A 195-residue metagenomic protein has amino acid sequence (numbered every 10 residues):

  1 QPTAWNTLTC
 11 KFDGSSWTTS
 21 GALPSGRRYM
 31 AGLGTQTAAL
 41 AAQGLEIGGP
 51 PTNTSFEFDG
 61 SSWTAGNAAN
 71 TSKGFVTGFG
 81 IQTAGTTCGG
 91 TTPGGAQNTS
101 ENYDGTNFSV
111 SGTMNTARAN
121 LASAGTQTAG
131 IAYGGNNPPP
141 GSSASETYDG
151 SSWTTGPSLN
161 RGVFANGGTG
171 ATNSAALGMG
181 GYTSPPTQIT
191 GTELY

Functional and structural regions predicted by a protein language model:
Q1-Y195: Polar, enzyme-active/binding microenvironments
